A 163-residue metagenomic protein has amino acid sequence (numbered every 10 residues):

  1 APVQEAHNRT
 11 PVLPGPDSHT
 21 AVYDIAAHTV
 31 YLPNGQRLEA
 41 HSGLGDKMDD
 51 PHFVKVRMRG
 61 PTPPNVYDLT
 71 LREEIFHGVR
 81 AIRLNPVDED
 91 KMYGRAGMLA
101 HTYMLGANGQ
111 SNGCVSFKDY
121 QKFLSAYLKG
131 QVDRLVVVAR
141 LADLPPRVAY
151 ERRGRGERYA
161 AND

Functional and structural regions predicted by a protein language model:
A1-M98: Cell wall/extracellular polymer interaction/catalysis modules
P61, L71-D163: Exported/periplasmic cell-wall-interacting domains
